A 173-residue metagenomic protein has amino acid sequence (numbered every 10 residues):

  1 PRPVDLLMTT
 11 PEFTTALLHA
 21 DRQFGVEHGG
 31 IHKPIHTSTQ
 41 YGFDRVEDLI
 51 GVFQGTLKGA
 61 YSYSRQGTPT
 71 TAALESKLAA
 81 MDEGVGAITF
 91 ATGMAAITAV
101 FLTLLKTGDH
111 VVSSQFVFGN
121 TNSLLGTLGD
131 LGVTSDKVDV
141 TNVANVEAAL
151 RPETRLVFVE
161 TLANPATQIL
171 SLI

Functional and structural regions predicted by a protein language model:
V4-K58, Q66: N-terminal glycine-rich, Lys/His-bearing helix-loop that initiates the first secondary-structure elements of many
G29, L78, A96, V111 (+1 more regions): Buried hydrophobic positions in well-ordered alpha/beta secondary-structure cores of metabolic enzymes
S38, Y63-S64, T89-F90, S114 (+2 more regions): Glycine- and other small-residue-rich loops at beta-strand/loop junctions that grip anionic moieties
Q40, R45-A95, N120-T127: Conserved N-terminal alpha-helix of the aminotransferase class I/II PLP-enzyme fold
K77, V100, N145-A149: CheY-like receiver
A80-M81, A99-T107: Alpha-helix C-terminal capping segments
T103-G119, V138-D139: Conserved PLP-anchoring active-site segment centered on the Schiff-base-forming lysine
L125-L172: PLP-dependent aminotransferase-class I/II
